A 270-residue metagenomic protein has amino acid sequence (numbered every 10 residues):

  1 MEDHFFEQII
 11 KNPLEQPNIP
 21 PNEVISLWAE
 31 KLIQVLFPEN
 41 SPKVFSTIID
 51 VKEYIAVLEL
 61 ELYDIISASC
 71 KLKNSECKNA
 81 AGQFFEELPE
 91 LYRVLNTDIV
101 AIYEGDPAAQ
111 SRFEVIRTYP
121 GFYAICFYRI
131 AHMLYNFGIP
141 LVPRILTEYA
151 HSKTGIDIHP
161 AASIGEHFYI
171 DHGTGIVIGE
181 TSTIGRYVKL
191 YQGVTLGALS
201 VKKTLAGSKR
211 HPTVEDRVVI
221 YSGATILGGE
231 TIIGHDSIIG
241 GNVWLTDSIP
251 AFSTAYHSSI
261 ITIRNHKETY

Functional and structural regions predicted by a protein language model:
M1-E148, Y270: Terminal amphipathic alpha-helical/low-complexity segments used for targeting or macromolecular assembly
E114-V115, Y149, I220, I233: Non-transmembrane, interaction-prone segments in cytosolic or luminal domains
N136-E166: Short, conserved active-site entrance elements at the starts or edges of catalytic domains
T154, H159-P160, G165-E166, D171-E180 (+10 more regions): Left-handed beta-helix
H266-E268: A short, polar/proline- and glycine-enriched secondary-structure boundary/capping micro-motif
